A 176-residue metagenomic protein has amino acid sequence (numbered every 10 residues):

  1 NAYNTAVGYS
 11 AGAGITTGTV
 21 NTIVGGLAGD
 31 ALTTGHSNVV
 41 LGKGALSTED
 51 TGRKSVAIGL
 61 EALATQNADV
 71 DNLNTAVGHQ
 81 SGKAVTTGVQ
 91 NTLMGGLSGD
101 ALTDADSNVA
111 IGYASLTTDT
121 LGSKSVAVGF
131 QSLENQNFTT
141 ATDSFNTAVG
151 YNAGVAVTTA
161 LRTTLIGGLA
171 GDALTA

Functional and structural regions predicted by a protein language model:
N1-A176: Glycine- and small/polar-enriched repetitive beta-structure motifs of secreted/surface proteins
